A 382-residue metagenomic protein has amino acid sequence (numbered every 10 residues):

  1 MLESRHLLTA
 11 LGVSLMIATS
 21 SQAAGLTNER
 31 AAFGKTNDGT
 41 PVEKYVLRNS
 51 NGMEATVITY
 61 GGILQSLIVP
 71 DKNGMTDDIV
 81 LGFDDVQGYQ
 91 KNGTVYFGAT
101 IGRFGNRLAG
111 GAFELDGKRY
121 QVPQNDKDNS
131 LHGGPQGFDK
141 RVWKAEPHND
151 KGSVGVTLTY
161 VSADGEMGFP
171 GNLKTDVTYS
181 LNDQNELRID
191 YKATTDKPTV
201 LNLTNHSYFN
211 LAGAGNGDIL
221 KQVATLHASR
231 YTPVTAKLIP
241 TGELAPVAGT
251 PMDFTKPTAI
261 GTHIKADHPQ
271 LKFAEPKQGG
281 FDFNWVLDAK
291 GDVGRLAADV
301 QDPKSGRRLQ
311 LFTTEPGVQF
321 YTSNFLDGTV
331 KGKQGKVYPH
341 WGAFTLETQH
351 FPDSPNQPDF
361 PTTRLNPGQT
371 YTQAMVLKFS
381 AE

Functional and structural regions predicted by a protein language model:
M1-T9: Bacterial N-terminal signal peptides that target proteins for export
A10-A18: Bacterial N-terminal signal peptides
A24-E382: An exposed, glycine/acidic-rich loop-and-rim segment of catalytic or binding clefts
